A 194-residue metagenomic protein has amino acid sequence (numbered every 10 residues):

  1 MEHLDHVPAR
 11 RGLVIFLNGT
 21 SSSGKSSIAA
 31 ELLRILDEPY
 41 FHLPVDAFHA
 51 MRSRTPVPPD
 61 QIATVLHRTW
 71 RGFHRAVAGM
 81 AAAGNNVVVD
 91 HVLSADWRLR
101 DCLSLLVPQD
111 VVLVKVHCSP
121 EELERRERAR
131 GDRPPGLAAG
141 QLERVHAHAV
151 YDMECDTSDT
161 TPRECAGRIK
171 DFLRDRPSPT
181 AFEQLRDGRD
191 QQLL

Functional and structural regions predicted by a protein language model:
M1-V14: Extreme N-terminal, non-catalytic leader segments that precede Walker-type/kinase nucleotide-binding cores
L17: Hydrophobic anchor at the beta1->P-loop junction of P-loop NTPases
T20: P-loop (Walker A) phosphate-binding loop of NTP-binding proteins
S23, S27-A78: Conserved substrate/cofactor phosphate-moiety recognition/catalytic segment in nucleotide-dependent phosphotransferases
A83-V88, D110-V112: Loop/turn-to-beta-strand initiation segments
A95-L113, K170-D171: Short, electropositive alpha-helical surface patch
V107-R126, C155: Conserved phosphate-donor/acceptor-positioning beta-strand/loop module used by diverse small-molecule
R125-L194: Small-molecule kinase domains that catalyze NTP-dependent phosphoryl transfer to phosphate-bearing small molecules
